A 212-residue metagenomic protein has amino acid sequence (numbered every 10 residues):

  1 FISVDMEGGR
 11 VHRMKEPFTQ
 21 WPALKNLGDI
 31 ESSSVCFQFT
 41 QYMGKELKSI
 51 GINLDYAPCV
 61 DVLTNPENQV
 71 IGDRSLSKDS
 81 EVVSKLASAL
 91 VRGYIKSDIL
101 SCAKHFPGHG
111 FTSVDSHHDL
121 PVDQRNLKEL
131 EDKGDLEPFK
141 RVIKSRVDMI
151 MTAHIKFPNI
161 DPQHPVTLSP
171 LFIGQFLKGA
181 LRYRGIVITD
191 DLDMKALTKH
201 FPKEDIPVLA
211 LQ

Functional and structural regions predicted by a protein language model:
F1-T19, C36-L63, V83-G108: Glycine-rich, aromatic-flanked loop segments that form ligand/cofactor-binding clefts across common enzyme folds
G9-R10, D29, D73, H109-F111 (+1 more regions): Gly/Ser/Thr-rich helix-start
V11-M14, L27, I71, L76 (+2 more regions): Short clusters of hydrophobic/aromatic residues that line enzyme substrate/ligand-binding pockets
H12-P17, P66-V70, S113-H118, P162-Q163: Short acidic, glycine/serine/threonine-rich loops at helix termini
F18-E31, S75-S77: A charged helix-plus-loop insertion that forms the helical arch/lid used to bind and gate nucleic-acid substrates
I30-Q38, S77-E81, K85, K133: Soluble non-cytosolic domains of exported or imported proteins
E31, V35, Y42, P202-D205: An amphipathic alpha-helix/helix-turn recognition signal
V82-Q212: Second-shell residues forming the walls of enzyme active-site clefts
